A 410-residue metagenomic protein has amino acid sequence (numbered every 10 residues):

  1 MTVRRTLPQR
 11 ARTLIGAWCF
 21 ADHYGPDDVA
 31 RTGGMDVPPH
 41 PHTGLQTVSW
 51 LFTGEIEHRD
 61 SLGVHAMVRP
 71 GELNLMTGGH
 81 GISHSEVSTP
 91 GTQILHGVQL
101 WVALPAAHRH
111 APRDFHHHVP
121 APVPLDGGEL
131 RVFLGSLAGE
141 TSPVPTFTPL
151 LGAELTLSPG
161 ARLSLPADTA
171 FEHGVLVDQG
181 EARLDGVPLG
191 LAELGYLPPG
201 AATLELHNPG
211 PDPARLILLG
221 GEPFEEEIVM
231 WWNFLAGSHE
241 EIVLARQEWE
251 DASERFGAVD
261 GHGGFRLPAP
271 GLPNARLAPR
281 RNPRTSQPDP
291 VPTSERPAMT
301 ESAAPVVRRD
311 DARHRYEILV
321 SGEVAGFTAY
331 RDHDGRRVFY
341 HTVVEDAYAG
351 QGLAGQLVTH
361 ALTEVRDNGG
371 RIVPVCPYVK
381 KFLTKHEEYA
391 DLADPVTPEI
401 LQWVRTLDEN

Functional and structural regions predicted by a protein language model:
M1-P297: Jelly-roll (double-stranded beta-helix
R5, E181, R315-E317, A329: Residue-level detector of beta-strand face positions
N208-P209, I318-S321, D332: Active-site beta-strand termini and strand-to-loop segments that position acidic
G220, T342-A349: A short, internal acetyl-CoA/4′-phosphopantetheine-binding micro-motif in the GNAT/acyltransferase core
M299-F327, R336, T363-D367, R371-V373 (+1 more regions): Terminal substrate-recognition subdomain of acyl/acetyltransferases
D332-Y340: A conserved beta-turn-beta hairpin within the catalytic core of GNAT-like acetyltransferases that forms part
G350-L362: Conserved acetyl-CoA-binding loop-helix of GNAT-fold acetyltransferases
